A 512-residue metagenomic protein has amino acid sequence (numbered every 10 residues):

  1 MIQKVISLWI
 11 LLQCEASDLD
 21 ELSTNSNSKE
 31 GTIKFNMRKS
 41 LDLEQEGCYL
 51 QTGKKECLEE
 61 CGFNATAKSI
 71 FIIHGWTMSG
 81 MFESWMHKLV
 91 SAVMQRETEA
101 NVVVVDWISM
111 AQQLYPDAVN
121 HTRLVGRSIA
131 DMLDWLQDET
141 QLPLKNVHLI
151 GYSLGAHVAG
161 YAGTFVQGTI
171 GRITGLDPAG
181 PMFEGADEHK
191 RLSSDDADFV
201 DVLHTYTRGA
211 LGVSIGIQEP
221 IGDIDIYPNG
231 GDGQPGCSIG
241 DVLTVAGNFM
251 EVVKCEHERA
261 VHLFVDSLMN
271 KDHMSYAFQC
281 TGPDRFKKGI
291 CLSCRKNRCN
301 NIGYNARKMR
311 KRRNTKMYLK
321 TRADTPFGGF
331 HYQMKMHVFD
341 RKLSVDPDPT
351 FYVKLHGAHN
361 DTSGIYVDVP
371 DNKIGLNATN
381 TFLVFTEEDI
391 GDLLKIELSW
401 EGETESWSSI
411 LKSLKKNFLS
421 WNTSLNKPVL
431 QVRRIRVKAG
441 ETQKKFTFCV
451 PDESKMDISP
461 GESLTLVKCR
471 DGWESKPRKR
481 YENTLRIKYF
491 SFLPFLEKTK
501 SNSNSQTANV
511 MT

Functional and structural regions predicted by a protein language model:
I2-V104, M110-H121, D131-L144, G168 (+4 more regions): Flexible, membrane-associating and regulatory peripheral segments of lipid-active enzymes
I73-T77, Y152, D177: The conserved beta1-alpha1 loop
S128-L133, V200: Short, well-ordered amphipathic alpha-helical segments that serve as non-catalytic structural scaffolds within diverse
L142-Y152: Alpha/beta-hydrolase fold nucleophile elbow
I150-Y161: Glycine-rich nucleophile elbow surrounding the catalytic serine of serine-hydrolase chemistry
I170-G171, D177-Q234: The feature captures the conserved acid-bearing segment of alpha/beta-hydrolase catalytic domains
